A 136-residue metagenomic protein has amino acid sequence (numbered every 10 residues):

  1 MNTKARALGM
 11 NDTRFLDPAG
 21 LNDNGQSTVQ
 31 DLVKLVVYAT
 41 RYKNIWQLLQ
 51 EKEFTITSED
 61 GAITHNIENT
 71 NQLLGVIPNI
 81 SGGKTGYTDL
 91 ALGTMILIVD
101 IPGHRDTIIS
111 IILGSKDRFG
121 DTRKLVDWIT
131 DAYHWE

Functional and structural regions predicted by a protein language model:
M1-E136: Penicillin-recognizing serine hydrolase domain
